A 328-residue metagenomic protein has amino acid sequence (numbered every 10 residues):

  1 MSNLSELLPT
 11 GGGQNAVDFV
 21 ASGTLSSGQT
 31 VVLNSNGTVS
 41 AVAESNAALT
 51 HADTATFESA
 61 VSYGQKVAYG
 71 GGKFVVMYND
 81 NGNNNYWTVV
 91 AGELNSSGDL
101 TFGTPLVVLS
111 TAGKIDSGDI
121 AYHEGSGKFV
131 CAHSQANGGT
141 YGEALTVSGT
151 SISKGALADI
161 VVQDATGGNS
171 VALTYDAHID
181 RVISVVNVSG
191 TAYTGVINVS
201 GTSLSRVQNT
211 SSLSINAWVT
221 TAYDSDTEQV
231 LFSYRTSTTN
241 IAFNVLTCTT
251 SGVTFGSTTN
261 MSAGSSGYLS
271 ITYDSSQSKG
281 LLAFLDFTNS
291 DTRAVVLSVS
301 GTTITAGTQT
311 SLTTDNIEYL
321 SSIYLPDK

Functional and structural regions predicted by a protein language model:
M1-K328: Polar, enzyme-active/binding microenvironments
